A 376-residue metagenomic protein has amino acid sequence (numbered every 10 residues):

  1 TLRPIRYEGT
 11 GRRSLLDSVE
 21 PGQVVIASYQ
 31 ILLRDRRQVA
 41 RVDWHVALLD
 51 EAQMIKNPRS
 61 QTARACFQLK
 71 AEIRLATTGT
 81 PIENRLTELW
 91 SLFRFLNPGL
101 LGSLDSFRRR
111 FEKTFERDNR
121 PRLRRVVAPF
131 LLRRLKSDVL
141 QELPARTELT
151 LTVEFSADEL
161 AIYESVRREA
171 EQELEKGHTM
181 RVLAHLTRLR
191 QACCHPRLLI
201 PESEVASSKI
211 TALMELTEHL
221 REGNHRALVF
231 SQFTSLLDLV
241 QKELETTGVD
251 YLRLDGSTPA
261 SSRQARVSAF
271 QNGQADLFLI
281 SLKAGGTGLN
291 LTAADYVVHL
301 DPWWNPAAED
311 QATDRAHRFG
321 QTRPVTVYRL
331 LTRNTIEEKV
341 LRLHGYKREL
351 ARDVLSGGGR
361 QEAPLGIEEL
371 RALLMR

Functional and structural regions predicted by a protein language model:
T1-R117, R124-R376: ASCE P-loop NTPase motor core, strongest for the SF2 helicase catalytic module
